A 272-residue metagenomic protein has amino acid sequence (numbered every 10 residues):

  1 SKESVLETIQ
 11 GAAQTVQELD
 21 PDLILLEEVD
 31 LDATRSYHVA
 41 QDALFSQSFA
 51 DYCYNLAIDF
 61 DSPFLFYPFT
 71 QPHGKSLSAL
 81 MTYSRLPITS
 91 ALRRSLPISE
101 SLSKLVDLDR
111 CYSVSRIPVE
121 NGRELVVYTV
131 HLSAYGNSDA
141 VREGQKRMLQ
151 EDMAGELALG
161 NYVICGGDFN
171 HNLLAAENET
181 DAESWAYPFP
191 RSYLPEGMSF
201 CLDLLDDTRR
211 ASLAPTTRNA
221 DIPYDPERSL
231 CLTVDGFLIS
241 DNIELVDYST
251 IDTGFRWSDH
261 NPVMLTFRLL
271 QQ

Functional and structural regions predicted by a protein language model:
S1-L77, Q271-Q272: N-terminal, active-site-proximal structural segment of metallo-dependent hydrolase catalytic domains
K2, V29-A33, L96-L105, H131-R142: Surface-exposed cleft-lining segments at the edges of enzyme active sites
L25, I164-C165: Residue-level marker for buried hydrophobic side chains located in beta-strands that build the well-ordered beta-sheet
V29, V130-L132, G167-F169, N261: Active-site metal-binding loops of divalent metal-dependent hydrolases
Q47-A50, G74-A91, R228-E244, R268: Conserved beta strand-loop-helix elements of the APE1-like EEP
L80-S90, V106-T129, I243, F267-Q272: Beta-strand-turn-beta hairpins that frame and shape the catalytic cleft of phosphate-ester-processing enzymes
R116, E151-I164, H171-Q272: Metal-dependent phosphoester-hydrolase catalytic domains
G122, V127, H131-A154, H171-N172: Active-site beta-loop-alpha substructure in enzyme catalytic cores, prototypically the cysteine-centered nucleophile
